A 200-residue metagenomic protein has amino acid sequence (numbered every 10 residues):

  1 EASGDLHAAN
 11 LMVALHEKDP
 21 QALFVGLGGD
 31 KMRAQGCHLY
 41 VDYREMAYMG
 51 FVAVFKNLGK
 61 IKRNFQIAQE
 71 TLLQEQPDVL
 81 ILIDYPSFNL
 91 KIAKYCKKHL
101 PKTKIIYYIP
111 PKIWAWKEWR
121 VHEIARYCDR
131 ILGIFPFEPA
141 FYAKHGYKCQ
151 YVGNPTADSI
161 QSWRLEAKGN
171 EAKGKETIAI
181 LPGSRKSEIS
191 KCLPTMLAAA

Functional and structural regions predicted by a protein language model:
A2-L165, L181-L193: Active-site and donor-binding regions of nucleotide-sugar-utilizing enzymes
A167-A172: Short amphipathic alpha-helix with an adjacent loop that forms part of the alpha/beta core around
K173-A179: Charged active-site motifs of nucleotide-sugar-dependent glycosyltransferases
A198-A200: Short, intrinsically disordered, charge-balanced linker/junction segments flanking boundaries in proteins
